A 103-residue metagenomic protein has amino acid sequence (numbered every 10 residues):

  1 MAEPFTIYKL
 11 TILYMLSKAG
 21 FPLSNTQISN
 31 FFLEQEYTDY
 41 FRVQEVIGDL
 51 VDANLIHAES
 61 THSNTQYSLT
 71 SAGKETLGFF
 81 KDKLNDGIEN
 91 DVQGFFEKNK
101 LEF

Functional and structural regions predicted by a protein language model:
M1-A19: Short alpha-helical segments that sit at the start of domains
L16-S24, T38: Short capping segments at the starts of secondary-structure elements
P22-F32: Short acidic, hydrophobic short linear motifs in intrinsically disordered regions
Y37-D52: Short amphipathic alpha-helical interaction segments
V51-T61: A short, conserved structural fragment
S63-T70: Minor-groove-contacting beta-hairpin "wing" of winged helix-turn-helix DNA-binding domains
A72-E102: Short, amphipathic alpha-helical interaction segments positioned at domain boundaries
